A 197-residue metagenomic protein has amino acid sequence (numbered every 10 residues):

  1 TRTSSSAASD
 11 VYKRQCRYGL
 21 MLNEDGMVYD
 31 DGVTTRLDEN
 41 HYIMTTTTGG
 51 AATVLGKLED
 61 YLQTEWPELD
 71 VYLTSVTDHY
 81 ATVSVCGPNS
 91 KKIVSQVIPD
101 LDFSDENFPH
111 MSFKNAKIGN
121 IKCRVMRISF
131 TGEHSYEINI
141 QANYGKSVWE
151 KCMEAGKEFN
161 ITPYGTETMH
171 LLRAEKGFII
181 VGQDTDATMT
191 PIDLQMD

Functional and structural regions predicted by a protein language model:
T1-A8, Y12: Single conserved hydrophobic/aromatic residue that forms the stacking wall/gate of nucleotide- or nucleobase-binding
S5, D25-G26, H170, T188: A subset of signal/propeptide-processing and intrinsically disordered low-complexity segments in secreted/extracellular
V11, Y29, A52-T53: Short active-site-adjacent helix-start/loop capping segments
K13-Y18, F108-H110: Short Pro/Gly-enriched beta-strand edge/turn motifs at strand-loop
C16-M27, Y42-T48: Cofactor-binding beta-sheet edge motifs in enzyme active sites
V28-Y29, K122: Short, mixed charged/polar active-site loops that provide acid/base catalysis or chelate metal/phosphate cofactors
V33: Glycine-rich, Trp-frequent "lid" loop and neighboring beta-strands that shape and gate the flavin cofactor pocket
L37-D197: Conserved, structured C-terminal
